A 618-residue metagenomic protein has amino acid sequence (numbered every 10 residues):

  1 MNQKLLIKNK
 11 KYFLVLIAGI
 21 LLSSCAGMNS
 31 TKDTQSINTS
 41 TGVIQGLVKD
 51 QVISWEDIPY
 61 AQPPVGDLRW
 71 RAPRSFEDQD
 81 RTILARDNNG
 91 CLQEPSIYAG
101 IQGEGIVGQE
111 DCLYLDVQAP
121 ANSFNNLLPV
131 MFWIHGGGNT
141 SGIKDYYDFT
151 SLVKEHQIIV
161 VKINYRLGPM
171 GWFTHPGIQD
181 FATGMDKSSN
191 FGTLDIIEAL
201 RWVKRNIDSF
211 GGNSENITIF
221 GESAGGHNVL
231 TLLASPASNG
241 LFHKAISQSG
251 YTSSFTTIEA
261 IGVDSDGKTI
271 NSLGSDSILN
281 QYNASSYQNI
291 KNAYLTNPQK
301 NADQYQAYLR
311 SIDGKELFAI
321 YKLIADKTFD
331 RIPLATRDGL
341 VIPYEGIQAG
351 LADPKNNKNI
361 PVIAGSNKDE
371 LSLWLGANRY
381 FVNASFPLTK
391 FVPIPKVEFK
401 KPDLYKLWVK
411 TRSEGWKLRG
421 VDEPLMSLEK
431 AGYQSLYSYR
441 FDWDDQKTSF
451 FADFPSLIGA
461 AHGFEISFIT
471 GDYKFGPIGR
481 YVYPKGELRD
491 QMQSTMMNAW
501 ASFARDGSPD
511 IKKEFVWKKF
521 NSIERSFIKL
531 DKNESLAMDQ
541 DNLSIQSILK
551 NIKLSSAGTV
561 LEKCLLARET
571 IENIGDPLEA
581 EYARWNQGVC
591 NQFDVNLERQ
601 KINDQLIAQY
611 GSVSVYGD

Functional and structural regions predicted by a protein language model:
N2, S23-T193, G479-Q493, D506-I511 (+3 more regions): Non-catalytic accessory segments of hydrolases
L14-S23: Bacterial N-terminal signal peptides
G100-G103, E198, R205, L230-A234 (+3 more regions): Substrate-access "cap/lid" subdomains that shape and gate the entrance to catalytic or ligand-binding pockets
C112, M185-D208, K268-L273: Alpha/beta-hydrolase active-site loop
F210-E222: Alpha/beta-hydrolase fold nucleophile elbow
I219, I246-Q248: A short, hydrophobic beta-strand element of the alpha/beta-hydrolase
G221-T231: Glycine-rich nucleophile elbow surrounding the catalytic serine of serine-hydrolase chemistry
M426-D618: Mobile gating loops/cap/lid regions near enzyme active sites that modulate substrate access
